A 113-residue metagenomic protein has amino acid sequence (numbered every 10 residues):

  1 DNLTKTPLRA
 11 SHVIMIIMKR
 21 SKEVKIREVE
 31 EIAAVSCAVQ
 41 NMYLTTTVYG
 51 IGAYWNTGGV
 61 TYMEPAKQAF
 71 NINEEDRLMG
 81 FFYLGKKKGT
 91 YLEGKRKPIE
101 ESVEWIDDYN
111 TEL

Functional and structural regions predicted by a protein language model:
D1-A34: Glycine/small-residue-rich phosphate/adenosyl-binding loop
S11-M15, G52, G80: Structural motif
M18, T57-G58, K86: Short secondary-structure boundary segments
I26, E30, I51-P65: GST superfamily/GST-like fold recognition
N41-M42: Aromatic/hydrophobic pocket-lining residues that form π-stacking "cages" and hydrophobic walls in ligand
T47-V48: Short hydrophobic alpha-helices that are characteristic scaffold elements of the AMP-binding
A66-M79: Short, electropositive alpha-helical surface patch
L78-L113: C-terminal helix-cap and adjacent tail motif
